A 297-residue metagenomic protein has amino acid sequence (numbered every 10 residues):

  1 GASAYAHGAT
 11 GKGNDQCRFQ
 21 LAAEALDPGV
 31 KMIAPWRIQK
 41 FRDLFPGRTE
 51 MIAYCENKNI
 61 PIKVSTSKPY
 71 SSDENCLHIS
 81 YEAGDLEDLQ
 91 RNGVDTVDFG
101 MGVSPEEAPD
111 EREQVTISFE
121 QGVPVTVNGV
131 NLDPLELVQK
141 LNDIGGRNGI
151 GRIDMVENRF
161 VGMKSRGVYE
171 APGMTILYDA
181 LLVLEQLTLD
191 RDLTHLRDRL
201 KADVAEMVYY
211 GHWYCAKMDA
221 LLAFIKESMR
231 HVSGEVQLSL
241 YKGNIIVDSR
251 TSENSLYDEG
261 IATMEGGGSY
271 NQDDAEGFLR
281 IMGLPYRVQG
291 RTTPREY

Functional and structural regions predicted by a protein language model:
G1-Y297: Nucleotide-activated chemistry modules centered on ATP-dependent adenylation/adenylyltransferase
